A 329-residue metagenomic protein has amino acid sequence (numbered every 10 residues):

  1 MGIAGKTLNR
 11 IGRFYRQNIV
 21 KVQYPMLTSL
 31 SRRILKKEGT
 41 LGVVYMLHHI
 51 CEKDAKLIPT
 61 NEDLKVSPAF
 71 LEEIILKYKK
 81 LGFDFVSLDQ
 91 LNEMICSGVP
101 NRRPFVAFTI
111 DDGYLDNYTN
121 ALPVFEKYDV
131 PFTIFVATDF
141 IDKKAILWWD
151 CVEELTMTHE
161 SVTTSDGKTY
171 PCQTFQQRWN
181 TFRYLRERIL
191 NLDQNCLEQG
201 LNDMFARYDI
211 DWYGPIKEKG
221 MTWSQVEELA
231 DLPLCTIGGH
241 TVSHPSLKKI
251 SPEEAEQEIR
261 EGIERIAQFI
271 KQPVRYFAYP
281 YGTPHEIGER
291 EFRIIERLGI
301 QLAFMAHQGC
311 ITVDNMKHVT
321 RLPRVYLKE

Functional and structural regions predicted by a protein language model:
M1-A4, L8, G12-R13, V20 (+3 more regions): Intrinsic-disorder-associated interaction segments
G2-F108, D116, L147, E153 (+3 more regions): C-terminal active-site subregion of NodB/CE4 polysaccharide deacetylases
Y45, I50-C51, R103-V106, E126-H285 (+1 more regions): Metal-dependent polysaccharide deacetylase catalytic core of the NodB/CE4 family, i.e., the active-site-bearing domain
E73, D116, N120, M221-S224: Short, well-structured alpha-helical interface segments that form or flank functional binding sites
L76, D111, L122, V226-E227: Solvent-exposed, non-membrane alpha-helical residues enriched in polar/charged side chains
L76, T119-E126, N202: A broadly conserved amphipathic alpha-helix scaffold signal in soluble, globular proteins
D111-G113, Y118, Y128-T133: Conserved beta-strand->loop/alpha-helix structural units within folded catalytic cores of enzymes with alpha/beta
N120-V124, Q225, R290-I294: A short acidic, amphipathic alpha-helical/loop segment
